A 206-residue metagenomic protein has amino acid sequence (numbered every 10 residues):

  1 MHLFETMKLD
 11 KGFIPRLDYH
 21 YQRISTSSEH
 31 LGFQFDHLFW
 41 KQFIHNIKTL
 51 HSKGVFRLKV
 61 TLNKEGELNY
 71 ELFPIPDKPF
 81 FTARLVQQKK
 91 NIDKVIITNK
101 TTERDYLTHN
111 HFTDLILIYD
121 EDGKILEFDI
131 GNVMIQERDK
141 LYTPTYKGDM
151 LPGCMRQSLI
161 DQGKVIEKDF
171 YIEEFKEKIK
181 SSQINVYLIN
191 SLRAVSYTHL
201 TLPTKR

Functional and structural regions predicted by a protein language model:
M1-L50, G54-R57, T61-L200: Helix-start/capping segments and mature chain N-termini
T201-R206: A short, hydrophobic C-terminal helix/tail in secreted or cell-surface proteins
